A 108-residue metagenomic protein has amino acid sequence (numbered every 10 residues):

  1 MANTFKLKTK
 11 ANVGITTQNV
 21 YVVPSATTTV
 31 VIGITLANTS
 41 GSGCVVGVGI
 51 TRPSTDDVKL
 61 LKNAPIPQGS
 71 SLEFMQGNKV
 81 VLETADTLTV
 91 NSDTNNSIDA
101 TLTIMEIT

Functional and structural regions predicted by a protein language model:
M1-G33, N91-T108: C-terminal interaction-tip segments
K10-N12, S40, L61: Residue-level detector of intrinsically disordered/flexible regions characterized by low predicted structural confidence
V30-I32, C44, K62, T84-D86 (+1 more regions): A generic structural signal for short beta-strands and their flanking turns/coil linkers
L36-G41, P53, D93-N95: Short solvent-exposed strand-capping/beta-turn motif centered on an Asx-Ser/Thr pair
G47-T51, T101-T103: Beta-strand signatures of extracellular beta-sandwich domains
T51-T55, I107-T108: Short edge-strand/loop segments of extracellular domains
P53-T87: Intrinsically disordered, low-complexity Pro/Gly/Ser/Thr-rich segments with frequent PxxP/GP/PP motifs and embedded
